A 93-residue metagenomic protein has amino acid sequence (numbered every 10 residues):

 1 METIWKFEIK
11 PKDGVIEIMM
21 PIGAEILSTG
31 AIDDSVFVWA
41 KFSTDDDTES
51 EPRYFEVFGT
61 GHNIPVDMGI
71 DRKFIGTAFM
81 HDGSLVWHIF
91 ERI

Functional and structural regions predicted by a protein language model:
M1-I93: Catalytic phosphate/metal-binding cores of nucleic-acid and nucleotide-processing enzymes, i.e., regions that mediate
